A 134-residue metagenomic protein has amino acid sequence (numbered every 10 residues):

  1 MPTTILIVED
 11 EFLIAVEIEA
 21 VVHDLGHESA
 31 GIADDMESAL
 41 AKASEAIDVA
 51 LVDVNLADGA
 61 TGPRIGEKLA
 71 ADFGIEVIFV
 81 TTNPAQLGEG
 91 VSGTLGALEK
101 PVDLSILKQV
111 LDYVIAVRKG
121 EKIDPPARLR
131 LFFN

Functional and structural regions predicted by a protein language model:
E9: Conserved acidic carboxylate
F12-V16: Charged phosphotransfer/docking patches of two-component systems
E17-V22, L107: Short hydrophobic helical patches associated with two-component signaling proteins
E19, I32-V49: Acidic, metal-coordinating helix/loop segments flanking the phosphotransfer/catalytic sites of two-component signaling
V52-A70: Conserved phosphotransfer microenvironments
V80-T81: Hydrophobic/aromatic residues positioned on beta-strands within the core alpha/beta folds
K100: A Lys-centered signature of the CheY-like receiver
Q109, R118-N134: CheY-like receiver
